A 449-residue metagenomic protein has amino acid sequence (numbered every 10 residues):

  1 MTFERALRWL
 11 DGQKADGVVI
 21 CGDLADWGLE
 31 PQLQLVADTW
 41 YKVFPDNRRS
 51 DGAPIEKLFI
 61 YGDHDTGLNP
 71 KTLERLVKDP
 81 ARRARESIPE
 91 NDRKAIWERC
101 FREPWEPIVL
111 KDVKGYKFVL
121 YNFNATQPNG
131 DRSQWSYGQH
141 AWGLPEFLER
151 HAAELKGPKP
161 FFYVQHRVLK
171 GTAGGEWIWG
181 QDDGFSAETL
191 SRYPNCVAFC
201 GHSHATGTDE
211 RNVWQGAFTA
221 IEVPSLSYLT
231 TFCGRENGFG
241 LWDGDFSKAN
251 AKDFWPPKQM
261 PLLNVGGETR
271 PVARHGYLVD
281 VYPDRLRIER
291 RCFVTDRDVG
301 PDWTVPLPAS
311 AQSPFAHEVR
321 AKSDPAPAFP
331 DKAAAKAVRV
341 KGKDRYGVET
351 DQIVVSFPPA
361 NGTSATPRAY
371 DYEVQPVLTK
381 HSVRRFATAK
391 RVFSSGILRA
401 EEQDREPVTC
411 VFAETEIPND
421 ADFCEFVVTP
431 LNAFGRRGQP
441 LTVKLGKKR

Functional and structural regions predicted by a protein language model:
M1, G22-L24, D63-H64, F123-N124 (+3 more regions): Active-site metal-binding loops of divalent metal-dependent hydrolases
M1-Q34: N-terminal active-site segment of His-dependent metallophosphoesterases
G17, Y116-F118, P160-F162, V197: Structural motif
L29-K156, F185-N195, T208-G266, R270 (+2 more regions): Extended active-site neighborhood of metal-dependent phosphoesterases/phosphodiesterases
A152-A173: Short acidic, glycine-rich surface-loop motifs adjacent to enzyme active sites
K248-R391, L441, G446-R449: A short C-terminal boundary segment appended to hydrolase-like catalytic domains
A369-N419: Recognizes extended acidic, P/S/T-rich segments that occur within or adjacent to Ig-like beta-sandwich modules
T415-R436: Beta-strand-rich modules
